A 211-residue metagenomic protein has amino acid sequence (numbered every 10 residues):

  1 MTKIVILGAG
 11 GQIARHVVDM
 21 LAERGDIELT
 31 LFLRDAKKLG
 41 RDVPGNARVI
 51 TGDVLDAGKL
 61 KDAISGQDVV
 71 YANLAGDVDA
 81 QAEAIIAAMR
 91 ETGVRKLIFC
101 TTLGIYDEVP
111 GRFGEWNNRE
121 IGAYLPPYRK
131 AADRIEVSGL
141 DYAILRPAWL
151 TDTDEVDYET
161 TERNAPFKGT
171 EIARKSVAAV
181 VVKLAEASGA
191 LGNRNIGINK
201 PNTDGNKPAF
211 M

Functional and structural regions predicted by a protein language model:
T2, I27, R95: Nucleotide donor/acceptor-binding cores
T2-R24: N-terminal Rossmann NAD(P)H-binding glycine-rich loop of SDR-like oxidoreductase domains
I4-V5, L31-T92: NAD(P)H-binding glycine-rich loop region in Rossmannoid oxidoreductase-like domains and their noncatalytic homologs
L7-Q12, L125, R134, D152-D154 (+1 more regions): Active-site-lining helix/loop region of Rossmann-like oxidoreductase modules
G10, D35, L103: Residues in the short beta-alpha loop(s) of Rossmann-like NAD(P)-binding domains
R24-L29, D141, L191: A generic structural motif
R41-V43, D62, V109-G111, E155-V156 (+1 more regions): Short, well-ordered secondary-structure micro-motifs
D77-E162: Glycine-/Pro-rich loop/turn segments that contact NAD(P) or position catalytic residues in Rossmann-like domains
